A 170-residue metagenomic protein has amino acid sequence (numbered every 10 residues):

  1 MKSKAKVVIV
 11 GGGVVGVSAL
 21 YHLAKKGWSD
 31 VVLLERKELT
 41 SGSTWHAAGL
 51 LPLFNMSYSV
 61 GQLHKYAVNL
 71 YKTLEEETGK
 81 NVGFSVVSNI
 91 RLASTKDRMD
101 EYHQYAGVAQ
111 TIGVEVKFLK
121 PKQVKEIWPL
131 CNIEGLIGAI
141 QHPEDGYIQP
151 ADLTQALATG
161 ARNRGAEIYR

Functional and structural regions predicted by a protein language model:
M1-V15, V32: Beta1/beta-strand and adjacent pyrophosphate-binding region of the FAD-binding site in flavoprotein oxidoreductases
L20, A24-K25, G160-R162: Gly/Ala-rich phosphate-binding loop of Rossmann-like dinucleotide-binding domains, activating on the conserved
A24-W45: Glycine-rich FAD pyrophosphate-binding loop
G27-W28, G113, G165: Glycine-centered short loops/turns at secondary-structure junctions
E35, K120, R170: Short loop/edge segments at beta-strand edges and connector loops that shape dinucleotide/nucleotide cofactor-binding
G49-I127: Dinucleotide-binding Rossmann-like beta1-alpha1 core, especially the glycine-rich loop that anchors the ADP
I140-R170: Helical element adjacent to the flavin cofactor pocket in flavoenzyme catalytic cores
